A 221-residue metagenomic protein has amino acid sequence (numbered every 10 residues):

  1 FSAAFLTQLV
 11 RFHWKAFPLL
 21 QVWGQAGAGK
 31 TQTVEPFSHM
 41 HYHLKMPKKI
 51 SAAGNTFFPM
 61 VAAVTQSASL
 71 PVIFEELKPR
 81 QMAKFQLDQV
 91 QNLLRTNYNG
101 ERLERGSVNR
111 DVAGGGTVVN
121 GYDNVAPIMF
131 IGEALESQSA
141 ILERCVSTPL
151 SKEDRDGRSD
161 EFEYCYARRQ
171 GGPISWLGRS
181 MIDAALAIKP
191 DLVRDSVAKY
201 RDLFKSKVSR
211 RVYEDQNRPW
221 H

Functional and structural regions predicted by a protein language model:
F1-G54: P-loop NTPase catalytic core of nucleic-acid-dependent motor ATPases
F17-Q21, P71, P127: Residue-level preference for the first positions of well-ordered beta-strands
H41-T65, R105-G106, E153-F162: Flexible phosphate/Mg2+-sensing switch loops adjacent to catalytic phosphate-binding sites
I50-M60, V108-G116, S206-E214: Active-site-adjacent structural elements in folded domains
P59-V112: Conserved nucleotide-sensing/catalytic segment adjacent to the nucleotide-binding pocket in NTP-handling enzymes
A63-S67, Q86-L87, V119-N124, S137-I141: Conserved catalytic network of the ASCE P-loop NTPase/AAA+ motor domain
I73-E75, G106, Y122-E133, S147-P149: Structural recognition of the conserved hydrophobic beta-strand(s) that form the central parallel beta-sheet of P-loop
Y122-N124, S139-H221: Phosphate-sensing "switch" segment of ASCE/P-loop ATPases
